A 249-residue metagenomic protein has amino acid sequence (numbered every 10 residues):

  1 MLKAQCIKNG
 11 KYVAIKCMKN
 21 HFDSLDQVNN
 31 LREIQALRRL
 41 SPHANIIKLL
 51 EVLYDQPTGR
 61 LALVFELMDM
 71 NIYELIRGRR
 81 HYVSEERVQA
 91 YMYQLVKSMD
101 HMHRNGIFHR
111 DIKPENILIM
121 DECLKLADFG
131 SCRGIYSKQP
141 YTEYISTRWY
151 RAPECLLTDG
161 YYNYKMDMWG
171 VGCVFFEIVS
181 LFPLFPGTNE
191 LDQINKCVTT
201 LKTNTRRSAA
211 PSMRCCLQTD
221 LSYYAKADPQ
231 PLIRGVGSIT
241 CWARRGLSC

Functional and structural regions predicted by a protein language model:
M1-N20: Glycine-rich ATP phosphate-binding loop
P42-E51: Conserved HxN/HPN-centered segment at the entrance to the catalytic loop of eukaryotic protein kinase-like domains
T58-N71: Conserved short submotifs of the Hanks-type protein kinase catalytic core that shape the nucleotide-binding pocket
Y91-M92: Activation segment signature within eukaryotic-like protein kinase domains
H103-I119: Catalytic-loop of the protein kinase fold
C155-M166: Conserved end of the kinase activation segment
T203-S248: C-terminal lobe substrate-recognition/regulatory segment of protein kinase catalytic domains
